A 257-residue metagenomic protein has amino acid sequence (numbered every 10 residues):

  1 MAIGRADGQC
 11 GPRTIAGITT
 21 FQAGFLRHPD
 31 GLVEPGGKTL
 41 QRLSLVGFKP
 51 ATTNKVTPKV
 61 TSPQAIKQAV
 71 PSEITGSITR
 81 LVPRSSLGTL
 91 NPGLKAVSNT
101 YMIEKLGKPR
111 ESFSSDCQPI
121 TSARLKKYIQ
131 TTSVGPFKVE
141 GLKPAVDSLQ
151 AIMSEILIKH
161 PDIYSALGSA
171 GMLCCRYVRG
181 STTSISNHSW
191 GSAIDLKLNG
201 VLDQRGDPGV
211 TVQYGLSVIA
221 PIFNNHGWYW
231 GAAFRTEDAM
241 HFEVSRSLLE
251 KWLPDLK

Functional and structural regions predicted by a protein language model:
M1-C117, P254-L256: Cell-envelope/ECM-targeting effectors and their regulatory/trafficking segments
I3-A6, P29-L32, H160-M172, W230-R235: Surface-exposed patches in mature extracellular/periplasmic domains of secreted proteins
I3-G8, H28-D30, T132-K143, T182-T183 (+1 more regions): Second-shell loop/turn segments in exported
I15, L40-L43, V146-M153, L216 (+1 more regions): Extracytoplasmic/secreted envelope proteins and their assembly/folding machinery, especially bacterial periplasmic
F25, G47, M153-H160, G227 (+1 more regions): A generic secondary-structure signal for well-formed alpha-helical elements
Y101-A166: Active-site acidic/histidine clusters and adjacent loop/turn architecture that either coordinate catalytic ions
Q150-S192, D203: Active-site-adjacent loop/helix surface patches within enzyme catalytic domains that shape the substrate-binding cleft
S181-K257: Catalytic cores and adjacent binding grooves of peptidoglycan-active enzymes
